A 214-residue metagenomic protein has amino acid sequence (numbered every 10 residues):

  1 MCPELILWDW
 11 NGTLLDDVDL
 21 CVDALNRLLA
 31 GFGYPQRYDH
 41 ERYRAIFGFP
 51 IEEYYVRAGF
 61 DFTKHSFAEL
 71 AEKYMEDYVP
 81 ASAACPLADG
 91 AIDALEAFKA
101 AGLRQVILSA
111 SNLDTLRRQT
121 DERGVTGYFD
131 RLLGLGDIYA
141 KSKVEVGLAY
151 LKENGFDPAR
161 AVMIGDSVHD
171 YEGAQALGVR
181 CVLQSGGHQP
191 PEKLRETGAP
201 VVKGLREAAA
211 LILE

Functional and structural regions predicted by a protein language model:
M1, A100-L103, E153-R160: Glycine-rich phosphate-binding loop signature in dinucleotide/nucleotide-binding domains
C2-I92: N-terminal helical cap/lid subdomain that shapes the substrate entry/recognition surface in HAD-like hydrolases
T13, S109-S111: Conserved phosphate-coupling serine/threonine residues in phosphotransfer and NTP-handling enzymes
P35, T126-D130, D157: Conserved H-loop
R42-Y43, T126-K141: A short, structured active-site edge motif that brings together acidic residues
P80-I107, D114-R117, V144: Short, acidic loop-to-helix structural element flanking the phosphoryl-transfer center in phosphate-processing enzymes
K143-Y171: Conserved Lys-Pro-Asp/Glu-containing loop-to-beta segment of HAD-superfamily phosphomonoesterases, centered on
V162-V202: Acidic, Mg2+-coordinating phosphoryl-transfer loop and its flanking beta/alpha structural elements, shared across
